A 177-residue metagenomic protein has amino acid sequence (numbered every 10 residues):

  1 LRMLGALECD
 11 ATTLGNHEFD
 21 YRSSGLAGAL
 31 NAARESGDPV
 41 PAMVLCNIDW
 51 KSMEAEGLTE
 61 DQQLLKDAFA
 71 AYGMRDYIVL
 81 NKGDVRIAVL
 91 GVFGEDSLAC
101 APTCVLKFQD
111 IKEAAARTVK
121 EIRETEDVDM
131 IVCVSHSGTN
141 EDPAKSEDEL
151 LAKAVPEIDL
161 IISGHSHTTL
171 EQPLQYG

Functional and structural regions predicted by a protein language model:
L1-G177: Acidic, metal/ion-coordinating pockets
